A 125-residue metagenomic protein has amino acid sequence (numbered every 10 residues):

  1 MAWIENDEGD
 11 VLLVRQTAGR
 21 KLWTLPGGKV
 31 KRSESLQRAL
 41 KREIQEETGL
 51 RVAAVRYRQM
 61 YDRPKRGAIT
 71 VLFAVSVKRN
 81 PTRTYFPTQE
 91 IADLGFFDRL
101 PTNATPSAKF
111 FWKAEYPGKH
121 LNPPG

Functional and structural regions predicted by a protein language model:
M1-V11: Conserved N-terminal beta-strand and adjoining loop/helix that marks the start of the Nudix/MutT-like hydrolase domain
E5, R58-Q59: Conserved positions in beta-strands of structured domains
D7-G9, A18-G19, K65-R66: Short strand-connecting beta-turns/loops that link adjacent beta-strands
T17, Y61-K65, T88-Q89: A short beta-turn/loop motif at secondary-structure boundaries
R20-W23, T88-G125: Nudix hydrolase/Nudix homology domain
L25-Y57: The catalytic Nudix box helix
Y61-R83, G95-R99, K109-Y116: Active-site-adjacent beta-strand/loop module that shapes the phosphate/pyrophosphate-binding cleft
